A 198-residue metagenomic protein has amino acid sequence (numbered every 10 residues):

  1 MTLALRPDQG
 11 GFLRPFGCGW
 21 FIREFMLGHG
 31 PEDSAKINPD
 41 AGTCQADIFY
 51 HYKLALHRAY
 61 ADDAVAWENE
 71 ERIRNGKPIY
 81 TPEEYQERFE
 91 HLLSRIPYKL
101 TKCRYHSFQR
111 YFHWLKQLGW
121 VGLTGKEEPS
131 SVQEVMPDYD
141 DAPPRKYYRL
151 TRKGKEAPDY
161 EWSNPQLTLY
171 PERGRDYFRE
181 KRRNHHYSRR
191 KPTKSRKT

Functional and structural regions predicted by a protein language model:
M1-E83: Short alpha-helical segments that sit at the start of domains
D33, I37, P97, P143: Generic anion/oxyanion-binding catalytic loop in active/binding sites
D33-A35, A61, W120, T124 (+1 more regions): Short, solvent-exposed secondary-structure capping/transition elements
A61, P82-F89, S130-Q133: Short acidic/His/Gly/Ser-rich catalytic and metal-binding motifs that mark active-site loops of diverse hydrolases
P78-H106, D140-A142: Intrinsically disordered, low-complexity acidic Ser/Thr-rich regulatory segments
K99-L118, G122-K126: Short amphipathic alpha-helical interaction segments
K126-D159: Short, cationic-aromatic polyanion-contact patches
R149-T198: Amphipathic alpha-helical dimerization/coiled-coil segments that flank or bridge DNA-binding/regulatory modules
